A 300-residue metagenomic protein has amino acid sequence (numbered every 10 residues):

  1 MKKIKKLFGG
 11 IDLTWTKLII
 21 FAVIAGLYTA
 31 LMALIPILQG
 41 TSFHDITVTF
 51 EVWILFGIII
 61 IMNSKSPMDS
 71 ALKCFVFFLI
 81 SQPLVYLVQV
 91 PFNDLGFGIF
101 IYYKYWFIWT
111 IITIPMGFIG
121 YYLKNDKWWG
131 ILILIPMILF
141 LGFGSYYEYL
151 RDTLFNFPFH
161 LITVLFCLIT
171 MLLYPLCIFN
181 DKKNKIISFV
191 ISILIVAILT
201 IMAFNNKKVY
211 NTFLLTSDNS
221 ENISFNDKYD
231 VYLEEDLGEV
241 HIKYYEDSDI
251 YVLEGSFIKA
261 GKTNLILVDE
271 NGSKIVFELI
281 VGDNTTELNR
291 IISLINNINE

Functional and structural regions predicted by a protein language model:
M1-F75: N-terminal topogenic module of multi-pass integral membrane proteins
T41-E51, I101-I108, H160-V164: Structural signature of hydrophobic alpha-helical transmembrane segments
V52-I61, W109-Y121, L165-Y174: Hydrophobic cores of alpha-helical transmembrane segments in multi-pass inner/ER membrane proteins, independent
I61-A71, Y122-W129, C177-F189: Membrane-interface helix-boundary motifs at transmembrane edges
K73-S81, I131-L141, K185-V196: Central hydrophobic cores of alpha-helical transmembrane segments in multi-pass integral membrane proteins
P83-L154: Membrane-proximal helix-loop-helix units in multi-pass membrane proteins
L141-G142, V196-E300: Extracytoplasmic soluble-region selector
I162-S192: Cytosolic-side transmembrane helix boundary signature
